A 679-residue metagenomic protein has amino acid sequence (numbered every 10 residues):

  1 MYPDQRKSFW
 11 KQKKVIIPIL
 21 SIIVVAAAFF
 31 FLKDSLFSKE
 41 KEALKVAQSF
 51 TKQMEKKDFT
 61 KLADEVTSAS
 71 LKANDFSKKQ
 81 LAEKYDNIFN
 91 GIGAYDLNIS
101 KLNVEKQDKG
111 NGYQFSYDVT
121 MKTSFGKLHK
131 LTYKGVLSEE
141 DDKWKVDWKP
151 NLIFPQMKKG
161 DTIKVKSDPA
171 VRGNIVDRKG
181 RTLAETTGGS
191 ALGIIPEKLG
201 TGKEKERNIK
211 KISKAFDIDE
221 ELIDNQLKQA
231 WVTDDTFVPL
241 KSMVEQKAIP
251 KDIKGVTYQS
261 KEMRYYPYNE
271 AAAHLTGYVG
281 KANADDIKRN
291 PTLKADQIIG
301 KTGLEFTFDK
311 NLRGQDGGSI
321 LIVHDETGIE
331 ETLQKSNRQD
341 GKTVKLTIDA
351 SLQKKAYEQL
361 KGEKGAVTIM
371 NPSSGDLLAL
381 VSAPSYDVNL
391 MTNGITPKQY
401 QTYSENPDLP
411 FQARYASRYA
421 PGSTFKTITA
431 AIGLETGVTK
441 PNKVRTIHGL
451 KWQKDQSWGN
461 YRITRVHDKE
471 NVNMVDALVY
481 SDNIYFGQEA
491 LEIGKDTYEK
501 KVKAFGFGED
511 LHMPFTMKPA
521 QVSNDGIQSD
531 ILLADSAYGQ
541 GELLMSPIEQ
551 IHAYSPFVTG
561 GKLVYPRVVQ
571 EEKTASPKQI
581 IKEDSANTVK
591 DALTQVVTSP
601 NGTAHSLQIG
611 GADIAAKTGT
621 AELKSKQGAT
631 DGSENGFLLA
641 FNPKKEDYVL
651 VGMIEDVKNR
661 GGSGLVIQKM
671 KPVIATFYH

Functional and structural regions predicted by a protein language model:
M1-K13: N-terminal Lys/Arg-rich, disordered targeting/topogenic segments
K13-K52, K56: Short, low-complexity N-terminal intrinsically disordered segments enriched in polar/charged residues
D34-F37, Q48-T51, A69-A73, T120-S124 (+13 more regions): Second-shell loop/turn segments in exported
E40-A43, N74, K78, G110-G112 (+22 more regions): Solvent-exposed, acidic/flexible segments
K57-A73: Short, well-ordered alpha-helical segments enriched in acidic and aromatic residues
D86-A366, Y386-P410, K644: Extracytoplasmic/periplasmic proteins that interact with beta-lactams or build/remodel peptidoglycan
D325-L333, S373-S423, I428-I654, G662: Beta-lactam-recognizing serine transpeptidase/beta-lactamase-like catalytic domain environment
I667-H679: Short, gly/Ser/Thr-rich active-site loops of penicillin-recognizing serine hydrolases
